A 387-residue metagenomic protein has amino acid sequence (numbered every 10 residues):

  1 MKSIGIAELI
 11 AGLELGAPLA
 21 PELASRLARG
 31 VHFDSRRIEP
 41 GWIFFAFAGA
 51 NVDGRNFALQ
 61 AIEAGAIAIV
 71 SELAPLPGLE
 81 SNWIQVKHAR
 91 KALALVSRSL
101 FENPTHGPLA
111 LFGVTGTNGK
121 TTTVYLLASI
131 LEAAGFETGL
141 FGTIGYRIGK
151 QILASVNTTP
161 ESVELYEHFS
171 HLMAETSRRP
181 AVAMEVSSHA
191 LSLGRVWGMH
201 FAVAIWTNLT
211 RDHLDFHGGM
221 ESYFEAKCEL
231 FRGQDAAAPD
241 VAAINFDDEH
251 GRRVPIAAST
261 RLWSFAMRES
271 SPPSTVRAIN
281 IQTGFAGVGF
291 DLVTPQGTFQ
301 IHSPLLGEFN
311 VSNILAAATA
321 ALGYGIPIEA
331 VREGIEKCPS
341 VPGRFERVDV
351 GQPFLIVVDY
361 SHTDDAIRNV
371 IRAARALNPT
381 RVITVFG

Functional and structural regions predicted by a protein language model:
M1-L27, R37-I43, D53-N56, K91 (+3 more regions): ATP-dependent carboxylate-amine ligase
M1-L95, S99, R277-I279, Q300 (+2 more regions): N-terminal leader/targeting and accessory segments in enzymes
W42, A61, V96, V114 (+10 more regions): Residue-level signal for inorganic ion chemistry
L76-E80, E175-R178, S192, F201-I356 (+1 more regions): Acidic, Mg2+-coordinating active-site environments of NTP-dependent enzymes
R98-G145, G149-I152: Walker A (P-loop) phosphate-binding motif
Q151-S162, D212-G219: Flexible beta-alpha connector loops of hexameric P-loop NTPases
N157-S187: Conserved nucleotide-sensing/catalytic segment adjacent to the nucleotide-binding pocket in NTP-handling enzymes
P180-H189, I356-H362: Switch II (G3) loop of P-loop NTPases
